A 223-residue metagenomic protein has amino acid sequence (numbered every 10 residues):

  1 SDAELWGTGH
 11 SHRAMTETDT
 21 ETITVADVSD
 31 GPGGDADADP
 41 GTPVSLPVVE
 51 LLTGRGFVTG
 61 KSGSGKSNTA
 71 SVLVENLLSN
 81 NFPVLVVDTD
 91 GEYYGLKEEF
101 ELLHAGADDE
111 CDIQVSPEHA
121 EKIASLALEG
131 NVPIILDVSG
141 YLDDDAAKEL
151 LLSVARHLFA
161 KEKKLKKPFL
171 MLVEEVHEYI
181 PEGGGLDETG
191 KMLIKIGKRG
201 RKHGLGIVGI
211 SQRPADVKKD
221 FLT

Functional and structural regions predicted by a protein language model:
S1-T59, T69-E75, N80, Y93 (+6 more regions): Basic- and hydrophobic-enriched, low-structure N-terminal and domain-boundary segments that flank ATP-binding catalytic
D27, V48, D137-G140, E175: Flexible glycine-/small-residue-rich
D39, K66-S67, S116, L186-G190: A conditional alpha-helix N-cap/helix-loop micro-motif detector
S45, E75-L151: Switch/coupling segment of Walker-type NTPase motor domains
T53, D90-Y93, G140-D143, H177-E178 (+2 more regions): Conserved nucleotide-binding/hydrolysis micro-motifs of P-loop NTPases
R55-F57, P83-L85, P133-I135, P168-L170 (+1 more regions): Residue-level preference for the first positions of well-ordered beta-strands
S62-S64, E149-T223: Conserved P-loop NTPase motor cores
